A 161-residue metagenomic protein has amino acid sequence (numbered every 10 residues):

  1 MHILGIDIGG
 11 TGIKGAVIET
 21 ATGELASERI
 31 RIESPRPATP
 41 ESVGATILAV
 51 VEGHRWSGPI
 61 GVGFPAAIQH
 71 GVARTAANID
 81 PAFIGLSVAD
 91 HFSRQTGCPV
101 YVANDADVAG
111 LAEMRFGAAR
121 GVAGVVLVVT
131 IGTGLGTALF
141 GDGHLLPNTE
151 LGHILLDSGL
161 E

Functional and structural regions predicted by a protein language model:
H2-A45, T75, H144-E161: Short glycine-rich, Thr/Ser-proximal phosphate-binding strand/loop in the N-terminal lobe of ATP-dependent enzymes
I3-D7, P59-G61, V125-T130: Short glycine-aspartate micro-motif
I13-E19, A66, L135-F140: Short beta-strand scaffold segments in enzyme catalytic cores
E28, P37-E52, W56-I60, A67-A123: Glycine-rich phosphate-binding loop and adjoining helix at the ATP-binding site of ATP-dependent phosphoryl-transfer
A112-I154: Hydrophobic, well-structured mid-protein blocks that either form specific transmembrane helices
